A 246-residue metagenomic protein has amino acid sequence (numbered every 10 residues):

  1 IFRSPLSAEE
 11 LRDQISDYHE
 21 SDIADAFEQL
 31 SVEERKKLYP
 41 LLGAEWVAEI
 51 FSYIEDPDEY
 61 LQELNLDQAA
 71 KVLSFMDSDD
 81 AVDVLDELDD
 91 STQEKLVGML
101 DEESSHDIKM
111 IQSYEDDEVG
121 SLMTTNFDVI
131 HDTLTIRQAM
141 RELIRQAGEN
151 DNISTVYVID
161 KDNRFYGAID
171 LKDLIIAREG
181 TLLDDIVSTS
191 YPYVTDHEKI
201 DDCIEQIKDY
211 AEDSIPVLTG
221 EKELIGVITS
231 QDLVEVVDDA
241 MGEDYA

Functional and structural regions predicted by a protein language model:
I1-Y245: Hydrophobic packing positions in regular secondary-structure scaffolds
